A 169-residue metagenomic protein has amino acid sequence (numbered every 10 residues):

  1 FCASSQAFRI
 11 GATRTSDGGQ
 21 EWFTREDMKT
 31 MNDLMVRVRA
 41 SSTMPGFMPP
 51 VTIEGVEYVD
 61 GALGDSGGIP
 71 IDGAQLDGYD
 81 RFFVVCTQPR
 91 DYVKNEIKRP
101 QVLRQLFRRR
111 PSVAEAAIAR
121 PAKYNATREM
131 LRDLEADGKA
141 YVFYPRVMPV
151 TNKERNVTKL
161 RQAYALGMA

Functional and structural regions predicted by a protein language model:
F1-A169: Patatin-like phospholipase
